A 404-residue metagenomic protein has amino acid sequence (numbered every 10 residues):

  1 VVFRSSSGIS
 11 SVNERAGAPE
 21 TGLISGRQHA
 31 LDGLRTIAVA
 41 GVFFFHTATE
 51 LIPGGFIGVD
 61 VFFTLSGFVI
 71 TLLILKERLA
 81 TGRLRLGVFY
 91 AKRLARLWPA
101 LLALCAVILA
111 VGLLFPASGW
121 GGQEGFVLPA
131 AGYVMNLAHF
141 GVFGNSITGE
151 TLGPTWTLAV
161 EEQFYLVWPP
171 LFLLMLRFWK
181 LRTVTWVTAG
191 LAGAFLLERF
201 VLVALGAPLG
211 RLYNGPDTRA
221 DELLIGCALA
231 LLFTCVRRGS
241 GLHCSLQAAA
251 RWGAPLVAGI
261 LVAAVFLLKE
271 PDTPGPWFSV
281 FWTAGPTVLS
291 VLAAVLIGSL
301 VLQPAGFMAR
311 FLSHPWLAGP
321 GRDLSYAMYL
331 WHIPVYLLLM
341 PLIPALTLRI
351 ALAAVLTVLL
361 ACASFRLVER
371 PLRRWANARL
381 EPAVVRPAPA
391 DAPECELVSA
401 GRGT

Functional and structural regions predicted by a protein language model:
V1-I24, A378-T404: Short, intrinsically disordered terminal tails adjacent to the first/last structured region
R27, A38-E77, G82-A91, A95-G153 (+3 more regions): Hydrophobic membrane-embedded alpha-helices and membrane-water interface caps/short interhelical or interfacial loops
D32: Mature N-terminal segment immediately following signal peptide/propeptide cleavage in secreted/periplasmic
